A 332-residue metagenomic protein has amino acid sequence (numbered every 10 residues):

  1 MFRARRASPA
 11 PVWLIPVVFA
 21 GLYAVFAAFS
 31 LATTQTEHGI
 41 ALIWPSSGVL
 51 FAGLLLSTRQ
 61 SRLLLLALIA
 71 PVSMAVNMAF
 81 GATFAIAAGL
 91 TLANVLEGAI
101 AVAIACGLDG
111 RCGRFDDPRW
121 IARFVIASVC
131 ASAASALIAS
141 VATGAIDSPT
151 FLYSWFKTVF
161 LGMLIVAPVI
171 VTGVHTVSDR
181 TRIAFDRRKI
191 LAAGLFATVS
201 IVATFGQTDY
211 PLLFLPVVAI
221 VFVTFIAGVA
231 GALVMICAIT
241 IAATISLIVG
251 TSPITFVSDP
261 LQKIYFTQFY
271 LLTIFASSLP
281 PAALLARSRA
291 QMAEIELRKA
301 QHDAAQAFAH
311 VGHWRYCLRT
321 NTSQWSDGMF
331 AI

Functional and structural regions predicted by a protein language model:
F2-L42, L50-D147, A167-R180, A184-A232 (+1 more regions): Short helix-perturbing small/polar motifs within transmembrane alpha-helices
E97, S154-V166: Alpha-helical transmembrane segments that form the membrane-embedded catalytic/substrate-binding core of multi-pass
M163, T244-L247, I274: Hydrophobic transmembrane alpha-helices of multi-pass small-molecule transporters
A232-I245: Juxtamembrane non-transmembrane "cap" segments at the membrane-aqueous interface of multi-pass membrane proteins
S246-I254: Transmembrane alpha-helical segments of integral membrane proteins
R287-A305: Short, charged amphipathic alpha-helical "coupling" segments at sensory-output junctions in signaling proteins
D303-I332: PAS-family sensory domain signal
